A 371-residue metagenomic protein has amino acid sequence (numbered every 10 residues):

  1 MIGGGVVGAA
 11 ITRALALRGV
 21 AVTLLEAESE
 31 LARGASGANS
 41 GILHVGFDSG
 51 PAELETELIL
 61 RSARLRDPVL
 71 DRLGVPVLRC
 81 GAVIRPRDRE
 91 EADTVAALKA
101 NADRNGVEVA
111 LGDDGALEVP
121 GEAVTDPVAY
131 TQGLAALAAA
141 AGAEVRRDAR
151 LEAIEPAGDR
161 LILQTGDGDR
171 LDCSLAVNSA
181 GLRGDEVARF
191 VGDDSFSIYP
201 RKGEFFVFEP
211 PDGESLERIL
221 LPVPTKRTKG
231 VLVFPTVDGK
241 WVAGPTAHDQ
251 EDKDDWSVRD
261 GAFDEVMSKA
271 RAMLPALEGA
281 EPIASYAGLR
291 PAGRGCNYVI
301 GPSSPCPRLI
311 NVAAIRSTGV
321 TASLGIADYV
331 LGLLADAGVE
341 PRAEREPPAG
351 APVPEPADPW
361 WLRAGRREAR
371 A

Functional and structural regions predicted by a protein language model:
M1-L24: N-terminal Rossmann-like FAD-binding beta1-loop-alpha1 element of flavoenzymes
A10, I154-D159, L163-G244, H248-G261 (+4 more regions): Flavin-dependent oxidoreductases
L17-A38: Glycine-rich FAD pyrophosphate-binding loop
G41-E118, G230-V231: Dinucleotide-binding Rossmann-like beta1-alpha1 core, especially the glycine-rich loop that anchors the ADP
G50, E57-L60, R85-T94, L117-L137 (+3 more regions): Short beta-strand to alpha-helix junction loop
G74-I84, E108-A141, I162-L163, T246-D254 (+1 more regions): Helix-loop-beta segment of a Rossmann-like dinucleotide-binding subdomain
G121-L175, R183: Helical element adjacent to the flavin cofactor pocket in flavoenzyme catalytic cores
P127, G133, T228, V237-D238 (+1 more regions): C-terminal catalytic lobe of FAD-dependent flavoproteins
